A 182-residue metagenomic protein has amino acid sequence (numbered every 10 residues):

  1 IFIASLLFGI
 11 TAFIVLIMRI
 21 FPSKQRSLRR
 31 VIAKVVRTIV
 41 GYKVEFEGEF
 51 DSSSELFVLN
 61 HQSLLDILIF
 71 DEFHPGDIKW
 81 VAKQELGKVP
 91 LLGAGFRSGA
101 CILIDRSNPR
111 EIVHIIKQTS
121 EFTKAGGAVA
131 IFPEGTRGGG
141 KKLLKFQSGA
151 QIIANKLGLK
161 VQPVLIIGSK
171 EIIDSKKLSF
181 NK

Functional and structural regions predicted by a protein language model:
I1-E45, A94-S98: A transmembrane-helix-recognition feature enriched in membrane-embedded lipid enzymes and envelope glyco-/phospholipid
R29-A82: Conserved H-X4-D acyltransferase segment
K43-V44, L103, V129, V161: Hydrophobic beta-strand scaffold residues
S54-L56, A128-F132: Residue-level preference for the first positions of well-ordered beta-strands
H61-S63, E134-G138: Short glycine-rich anion-binding loops that position phosphate/pyrophosphate groups of nucleotides and phosphorylated
L64-Q118: Membrane-embedded segments
L91-G93, G127-A130, G139-K182: A cross-family acyltransferase "interaction/gating" segment
